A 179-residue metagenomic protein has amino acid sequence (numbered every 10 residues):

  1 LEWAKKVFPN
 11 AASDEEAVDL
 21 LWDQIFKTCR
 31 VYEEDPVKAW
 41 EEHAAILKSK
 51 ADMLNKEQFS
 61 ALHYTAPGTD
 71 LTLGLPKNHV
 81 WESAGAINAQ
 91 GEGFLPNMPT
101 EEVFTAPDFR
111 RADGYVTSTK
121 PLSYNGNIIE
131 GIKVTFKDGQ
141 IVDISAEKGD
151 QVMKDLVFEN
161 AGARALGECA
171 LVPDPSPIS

Functional and structural regions predicted by a protein language model:
L1-D113: Active-site bordering "gate/hinge" segments that shape substrate access to catalytic or cofactor-binding pockets
E2, T69, N78-V80, P121-S123 (+3 more regions): Short, glycine-/Ser/Thr-/acidic-enriched flexible segments
S13, S49, S60, S83 (+4 more regions): Generic serine detector
I25, I46, L71, I87 (+3 more regions): Weak global preference for isoleucine
N78-V80, N88-Q90, I132-T135, F158-A161: Short, solvent-exposed amphipathic alpha-helical segments in soluble enzyme and RNA/protein-processing domains
V103-D155: Long, well-ordered mid-to-C-terminal structural blocks that present hydrophobic/aromatic surfaces
D113, D143-S179: Dual-mode signal for accessory low-complexity, basic/Gly-rich regions
